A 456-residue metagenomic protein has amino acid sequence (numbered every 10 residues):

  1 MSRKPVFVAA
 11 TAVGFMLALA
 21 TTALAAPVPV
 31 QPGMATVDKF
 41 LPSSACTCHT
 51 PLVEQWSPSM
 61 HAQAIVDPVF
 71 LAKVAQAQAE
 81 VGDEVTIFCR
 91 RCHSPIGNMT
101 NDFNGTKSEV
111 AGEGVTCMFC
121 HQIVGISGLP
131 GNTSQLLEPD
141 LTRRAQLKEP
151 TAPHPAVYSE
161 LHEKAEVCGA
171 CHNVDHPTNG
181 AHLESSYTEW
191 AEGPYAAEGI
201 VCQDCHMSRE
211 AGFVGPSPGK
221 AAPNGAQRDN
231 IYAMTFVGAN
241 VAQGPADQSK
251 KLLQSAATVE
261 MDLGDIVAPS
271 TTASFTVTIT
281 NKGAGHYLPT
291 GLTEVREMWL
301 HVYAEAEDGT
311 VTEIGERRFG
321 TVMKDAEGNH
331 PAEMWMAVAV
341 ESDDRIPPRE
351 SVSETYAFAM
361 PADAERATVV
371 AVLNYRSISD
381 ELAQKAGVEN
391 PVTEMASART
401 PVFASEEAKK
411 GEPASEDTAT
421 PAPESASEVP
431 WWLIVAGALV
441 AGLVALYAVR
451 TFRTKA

Functional and structural regions predicted by a protein language model:
M1-V13: Bacterial N-terminal signal peptides that target proteins for export
A10-T22: Bacterial N-terminal signal peptides
P27-V37, L52-E80, N101-W335, A339-P348 (+2 more regions): Primarily the internal scaffold of c-type cytochrome electron-transfer domains, especially repeated/multiheme c-type
T86-R90, S94-S108: Post-signal peptide N-terminal segment of secreted/secretory-pathway proteins
E407-S427: C-terminal low-complexity, Ser/Thr- and acidic/Pro-rich disordered "stalk" regions positioned immediately N-terminal
L433-A441: Single-pass type I membrane protein transmembrane segment
A441-A456: C-terminal membrane-anchoring or membrane-association module
